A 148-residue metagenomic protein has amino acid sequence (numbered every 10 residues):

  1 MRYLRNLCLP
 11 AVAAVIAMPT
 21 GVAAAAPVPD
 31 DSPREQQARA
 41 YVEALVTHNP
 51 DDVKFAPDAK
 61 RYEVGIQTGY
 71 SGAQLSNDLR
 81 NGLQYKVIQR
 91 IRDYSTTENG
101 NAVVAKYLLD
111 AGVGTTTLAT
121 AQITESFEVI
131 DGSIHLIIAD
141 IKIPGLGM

Functional and structural regions predicted by a protein language model:
M1-A11: Bacterial N-terminal signal peptides that target proteins for export
C8, A24-M148: C-terminal and inter-domain tail/linker signature
V15-A23: C-terminal segment of classical bacterial N-terminal signal peptides
